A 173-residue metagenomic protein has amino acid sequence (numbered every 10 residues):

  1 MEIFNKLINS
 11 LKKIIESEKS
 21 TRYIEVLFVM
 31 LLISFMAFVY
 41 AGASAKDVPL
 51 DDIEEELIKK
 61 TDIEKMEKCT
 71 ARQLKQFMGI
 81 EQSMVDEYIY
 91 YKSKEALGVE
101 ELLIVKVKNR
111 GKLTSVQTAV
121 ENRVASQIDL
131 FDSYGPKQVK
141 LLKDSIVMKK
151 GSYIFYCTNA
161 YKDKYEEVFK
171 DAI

Functional and structural regions predicted by a protein language model:
M1-K19: N-terminal Lys/Arg-rich, disordered targeting/topogenic segments
R22-Y40: Hydrophobic membrane-insertion alpha-helices, especially the h-region of bacterial N-terminal signal peptides
A41-D52: Aromatic-capped interface at the extracytoplasmic side of an N-terminal signal-anchor transmembrane helix
D51-C69: Short extracytoplasmic/periplasmic juxtamembrane "stem" segments immediately C-terminal to an N-terminal membrane anchor
E54, L113, Q117-E121, E166 (+1 more regions): Extracytoplasmic/secreted envelope proteins and their assembly/folding machinery, especially bacterial periplasmic
A71-S115: Extracytoplasmic/periplasmic/luminal assembly and interaction segments in envelope/secretory/respiratory proteins
A96-L142: Structured, soluble extracytoplasmic/luminal domains of envelope-associated proteins
K137-I173: A short, solvent-exposed beta-edge/loop patch
